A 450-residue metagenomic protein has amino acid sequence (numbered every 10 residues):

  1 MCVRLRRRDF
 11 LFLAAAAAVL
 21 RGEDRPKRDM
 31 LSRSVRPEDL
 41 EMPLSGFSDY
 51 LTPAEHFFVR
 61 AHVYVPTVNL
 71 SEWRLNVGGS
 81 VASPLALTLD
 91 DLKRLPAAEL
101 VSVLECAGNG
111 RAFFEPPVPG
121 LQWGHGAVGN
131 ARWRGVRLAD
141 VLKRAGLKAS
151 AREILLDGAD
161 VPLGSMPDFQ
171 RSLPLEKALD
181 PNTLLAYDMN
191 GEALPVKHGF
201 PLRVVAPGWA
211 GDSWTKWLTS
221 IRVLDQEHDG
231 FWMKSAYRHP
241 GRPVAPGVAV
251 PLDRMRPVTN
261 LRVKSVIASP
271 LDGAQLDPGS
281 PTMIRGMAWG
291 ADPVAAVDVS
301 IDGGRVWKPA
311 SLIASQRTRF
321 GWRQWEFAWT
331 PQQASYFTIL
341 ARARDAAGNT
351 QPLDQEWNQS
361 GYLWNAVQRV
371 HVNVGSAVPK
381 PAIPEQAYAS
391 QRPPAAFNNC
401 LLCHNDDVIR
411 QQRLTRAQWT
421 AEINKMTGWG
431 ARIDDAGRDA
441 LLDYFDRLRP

Functional and structural regions predicted by a protein language model:
C2-R6, L11-L75, V81-A82, A97 (+2 more regions): Extended, aromatic/histidine-rich regions of cofactor-dependent oxidoreductases associated with respiratory
E99-A127: Short, conserved helix/loop micro-motifs enriched in His/Cys and acidic residues
V118-P119, Q412-A417: Short cysteine/histidine-rich zinc-coordinating motifs and their immediately flanking basic loops
A127-R137: Mid-length scaffold segments of soluble, non-membrane domains
V299, A431-P450: C-terminal capping alpha-helices of c-type cytochrome domains
A377-A396, G428-W429, D435-A436: Electrostatic cytochrome c docking/interface patches
A396-D407, L441: The canonical Cys-X-X-Cys-His
T420-R432: Short microdomains enriched in Cys/His and/or Lys/Arg
